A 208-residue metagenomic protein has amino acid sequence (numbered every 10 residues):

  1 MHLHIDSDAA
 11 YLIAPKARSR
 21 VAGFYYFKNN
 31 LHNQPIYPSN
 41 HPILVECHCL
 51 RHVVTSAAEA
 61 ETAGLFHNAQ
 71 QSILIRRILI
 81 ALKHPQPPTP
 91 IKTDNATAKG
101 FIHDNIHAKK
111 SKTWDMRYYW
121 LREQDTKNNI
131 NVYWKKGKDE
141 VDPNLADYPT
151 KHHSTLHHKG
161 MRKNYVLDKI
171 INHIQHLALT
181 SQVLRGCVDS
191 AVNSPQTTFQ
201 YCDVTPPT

Functional and structural regions predicted by a protein language model:
M1-K16: Two-metal-ion RNase H-like nuclease active-site motif
H2, S19-Y25: Short glycine-rich loop/turn motifs
A10-A14, N30-L31, I78: Short beta-turn/strand-loop junction motif enriched in small, turn-promoting residues
Y11, G23, F27, A63-F66 (+1 more regions): Contiguous, well-ordered alpha-helical segments that form the cores/surfaces of helical PPI scaffolds
A14-K16, P35, G100-F101: Short helix/loop capping segments that flank catalytic or ligand/cofactor-binding pockets
K16-R20, D142: Short glycine/proline-enriched turns and hinge-like loops at secondary-structure junctions
F27-A63: A short, polar/acidic, helix/strand-boundary loop motif
H48-T208: RNase H-like nuclease module associated with reverse transcription
